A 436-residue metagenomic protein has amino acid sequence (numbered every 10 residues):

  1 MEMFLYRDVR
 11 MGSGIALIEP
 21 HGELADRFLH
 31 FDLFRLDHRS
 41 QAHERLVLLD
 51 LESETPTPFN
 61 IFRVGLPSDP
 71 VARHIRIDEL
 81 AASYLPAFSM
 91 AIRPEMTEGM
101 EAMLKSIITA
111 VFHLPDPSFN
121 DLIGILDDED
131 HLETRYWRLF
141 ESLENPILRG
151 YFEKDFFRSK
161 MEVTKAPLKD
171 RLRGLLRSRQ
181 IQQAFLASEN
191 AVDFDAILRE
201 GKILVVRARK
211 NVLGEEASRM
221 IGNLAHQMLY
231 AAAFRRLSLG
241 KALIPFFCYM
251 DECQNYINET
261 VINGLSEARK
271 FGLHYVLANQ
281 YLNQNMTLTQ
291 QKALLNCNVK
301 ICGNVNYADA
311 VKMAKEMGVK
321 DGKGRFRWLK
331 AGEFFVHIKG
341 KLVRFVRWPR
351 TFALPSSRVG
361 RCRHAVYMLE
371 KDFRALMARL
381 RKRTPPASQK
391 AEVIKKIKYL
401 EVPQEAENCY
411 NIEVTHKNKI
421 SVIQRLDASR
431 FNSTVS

Functional and structural regions predicted by a protein language model:
M1-L273, M286-T289, F326, K330 (+5 more regions): P-loop NTPase motor domains
E95, N263-S266, N285-I412, N418: P-loop NTPase motor core of the ASCE superfamily
N279: H-loop/switch region of ABC-family ATPase nucleotide-binding domains
L282: Active-site segment of SDR-like NAD(P)-dependent oxidoreductases
T415-H416, N432: N-terminal compositionally biased or targeting/leader segments
R430, T434-S436: Short acidic DE-rich linear segments
